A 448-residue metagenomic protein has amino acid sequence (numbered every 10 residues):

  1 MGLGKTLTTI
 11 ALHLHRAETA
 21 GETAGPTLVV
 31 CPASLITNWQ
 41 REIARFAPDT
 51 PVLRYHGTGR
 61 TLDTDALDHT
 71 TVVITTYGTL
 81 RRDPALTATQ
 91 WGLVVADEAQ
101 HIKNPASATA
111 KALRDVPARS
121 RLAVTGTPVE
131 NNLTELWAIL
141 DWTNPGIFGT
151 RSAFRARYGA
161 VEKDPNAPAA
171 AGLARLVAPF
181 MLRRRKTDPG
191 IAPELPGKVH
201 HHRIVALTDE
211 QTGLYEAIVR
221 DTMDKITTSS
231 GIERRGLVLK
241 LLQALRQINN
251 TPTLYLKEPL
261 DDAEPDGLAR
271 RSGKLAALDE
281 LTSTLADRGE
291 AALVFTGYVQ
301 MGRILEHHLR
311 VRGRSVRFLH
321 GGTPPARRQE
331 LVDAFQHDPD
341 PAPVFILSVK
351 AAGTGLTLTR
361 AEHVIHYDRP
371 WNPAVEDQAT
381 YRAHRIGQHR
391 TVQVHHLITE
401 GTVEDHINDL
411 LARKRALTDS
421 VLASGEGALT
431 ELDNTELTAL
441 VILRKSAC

Functional and structural regions predicted by a protein language model:
M1-K163, R175-L195, V199-C448: ASCE P-loop NTPase motor core, strongest for the SF2 helicase catalytic module
A167: Rossmann-like adenosine-cofactor binding region
